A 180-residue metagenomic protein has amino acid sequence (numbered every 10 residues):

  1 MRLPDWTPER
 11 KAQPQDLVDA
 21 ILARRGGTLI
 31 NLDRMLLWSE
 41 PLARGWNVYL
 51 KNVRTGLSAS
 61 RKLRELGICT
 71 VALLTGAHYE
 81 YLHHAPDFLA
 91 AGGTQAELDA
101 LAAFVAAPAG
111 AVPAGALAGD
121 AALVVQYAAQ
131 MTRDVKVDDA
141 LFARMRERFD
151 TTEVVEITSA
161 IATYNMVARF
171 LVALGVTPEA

Functional and structural regions predicted by a protein language model:
M1-R61: Mobile cap/lid helix-loop segments that border enzyme active or cofactor-binding sites and regulate substrate access
A23, P41-W46, G76-Y81, A122-L123 (+1 more regions): Short acidic alpha-helix initiation/capping motifs at coil-to-helix transition points, especially at protein N-termini
D33-L36, Y49-L50, L66-A72, L101-V105 (+2 more regions): Short alpha-helical scaffolding segments that buttress acidic/His motifs in well-ordered protein cores
D33-R34, L50-R54, I68, A85-L89 (+2 more regions): Amphipathic alpha-helical segments within well-ordered protein domains
A59, L63-L66, V71-L98: Conserved alpha-helical segments that form or flank metal/cofactor-binding pockets of metalloenzymes
L89-A111, L117: Histidine/lysine/aspartate-rich catalytic loop segments that bind and position anionic ligands
A103, P113-T158: Acidic/histidine-rich alpha-helical segments that form the ligand environment of transition-metal centers
R144-R146, E153, F170-A180: Acidic, carboxylate-rich catalytic segments that either coordinate divalent cations
